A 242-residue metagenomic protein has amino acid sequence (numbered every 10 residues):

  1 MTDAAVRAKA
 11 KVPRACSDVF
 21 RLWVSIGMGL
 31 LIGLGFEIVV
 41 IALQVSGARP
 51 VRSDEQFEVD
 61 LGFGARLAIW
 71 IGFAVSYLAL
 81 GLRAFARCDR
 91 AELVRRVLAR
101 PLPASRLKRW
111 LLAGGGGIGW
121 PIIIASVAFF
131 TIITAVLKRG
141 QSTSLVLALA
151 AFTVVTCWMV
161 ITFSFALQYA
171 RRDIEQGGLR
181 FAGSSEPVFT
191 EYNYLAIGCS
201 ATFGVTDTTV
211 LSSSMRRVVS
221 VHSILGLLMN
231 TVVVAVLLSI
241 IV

Functional and structural regions predicted by a protein language model:
R21-G33, L112-S126, F189-N193, L225-G226: Select subsegments of transmembrane alpha-helices in polytopic membrane proteins, especially boundary-proximal
I38-A68, T134-L149, I240-V242: Helix-coil boundary and interhelical linker segments in multi-pass alpha-helical membrane proteins
F63-R90, V155-A170: Hydrophobic alpha-helical membrane-embedded segments
L80-R109: Membrane-helix interface/capping segments
G117-S142, C199-S214: Alpha-helical transmembrane segments and their membrane-interface junctions in multi-pass membrane proteins
W120, A128-G178: Membrane-proximal helix-loop-helix units in multi-pass membrane proteins
D173-S212: Membrane-proximal soluble regions of multi-pass membrane proteins
T209-G226: Interfacial loop-to-transmembrane junctions
